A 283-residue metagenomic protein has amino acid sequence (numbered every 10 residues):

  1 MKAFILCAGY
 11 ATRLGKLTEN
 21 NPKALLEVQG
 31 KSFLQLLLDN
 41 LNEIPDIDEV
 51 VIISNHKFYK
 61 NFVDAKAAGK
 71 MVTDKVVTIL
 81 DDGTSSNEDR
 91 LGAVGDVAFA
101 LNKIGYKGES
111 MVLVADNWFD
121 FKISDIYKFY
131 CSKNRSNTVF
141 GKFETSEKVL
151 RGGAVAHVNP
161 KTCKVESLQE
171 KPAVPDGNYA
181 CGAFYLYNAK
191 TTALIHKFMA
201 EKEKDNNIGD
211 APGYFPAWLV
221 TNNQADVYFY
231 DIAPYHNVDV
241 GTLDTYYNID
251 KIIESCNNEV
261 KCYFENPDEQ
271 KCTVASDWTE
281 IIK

Functional and structural regions predicted by a protein language model:
M1-E19, V76-V77, A275-I282: N-terminal nucleotide-binding beta1-loop-alpha1 segment
K2-I5, R13, E27, K31-V112 (+2 more regions): Conserved N-terminal catalytic core of the sugar/cofactor nucleotidyltransferase
A3, N178-K283: Conserved alpha/beta core of the MobA/IspD/sugar-nucleotide pyrophosphorylase nucleotidyltransferase superfamily
G9, D116, T242: Active-site glycine-centered loops adjacent to acidic/histidine catalytic or metal-binding residues that shape
L25, V155-V158, F229: A structural signal for short hydrophobic beta-strand segments in well-ordered beta-sheet cores
I53, L80-G83, G141, K171 (+1 more regions): Conserved beta-strand termini and adjacent loop/short-helix elements that scaffold enzyme active sites in alpha/beta
N117-D120, H236: A short, conserved beta-strand element in the Rossmann-like catalytic core that flanks the donor/metal-binding loop
F119-E203: Conserved core of the sugar-phosphate nucleotidyltransferase
